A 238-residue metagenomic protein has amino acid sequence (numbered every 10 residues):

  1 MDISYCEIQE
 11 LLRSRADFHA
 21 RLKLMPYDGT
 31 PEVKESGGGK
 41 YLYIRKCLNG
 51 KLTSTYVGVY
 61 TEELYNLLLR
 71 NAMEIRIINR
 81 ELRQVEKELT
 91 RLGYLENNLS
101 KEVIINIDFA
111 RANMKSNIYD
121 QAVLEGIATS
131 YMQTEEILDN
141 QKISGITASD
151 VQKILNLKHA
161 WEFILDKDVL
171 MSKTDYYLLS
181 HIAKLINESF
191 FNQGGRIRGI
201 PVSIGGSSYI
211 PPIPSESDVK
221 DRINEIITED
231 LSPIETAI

Functional and structural regions predicted by a protein language model:
M1-Y41, C47-I238: FIC/Doc superfamily catalytic core
